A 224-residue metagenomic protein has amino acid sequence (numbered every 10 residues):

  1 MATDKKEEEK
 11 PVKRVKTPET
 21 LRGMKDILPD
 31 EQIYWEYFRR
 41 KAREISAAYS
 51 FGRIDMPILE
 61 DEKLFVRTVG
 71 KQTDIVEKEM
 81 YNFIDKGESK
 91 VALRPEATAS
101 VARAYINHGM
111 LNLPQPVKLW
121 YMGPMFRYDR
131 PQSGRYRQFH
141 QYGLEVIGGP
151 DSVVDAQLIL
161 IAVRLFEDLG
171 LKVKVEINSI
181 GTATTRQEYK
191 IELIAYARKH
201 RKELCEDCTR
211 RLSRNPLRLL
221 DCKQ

Functional and structural regions predicted by a protein language model:
A2-Q224: Extended, charged alpha-beta segments that form solvent-exposed binding/catalytic grooves in nucleic-acid-handling
